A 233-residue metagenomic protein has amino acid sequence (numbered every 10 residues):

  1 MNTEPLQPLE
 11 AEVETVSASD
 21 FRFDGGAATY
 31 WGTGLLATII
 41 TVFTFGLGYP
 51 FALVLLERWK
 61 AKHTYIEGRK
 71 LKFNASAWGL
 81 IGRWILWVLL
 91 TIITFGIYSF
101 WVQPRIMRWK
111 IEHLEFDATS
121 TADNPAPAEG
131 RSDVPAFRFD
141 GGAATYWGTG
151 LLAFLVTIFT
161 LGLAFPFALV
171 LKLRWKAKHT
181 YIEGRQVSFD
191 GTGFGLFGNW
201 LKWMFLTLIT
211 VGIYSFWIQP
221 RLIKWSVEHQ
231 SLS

Functional and structural regions predicted by a protein language model:
N2-L36, A52-I85, V102-L152, A168-L201 (+1 more regions): Membrane-interface extramembranous regions at the lipid-water interface
